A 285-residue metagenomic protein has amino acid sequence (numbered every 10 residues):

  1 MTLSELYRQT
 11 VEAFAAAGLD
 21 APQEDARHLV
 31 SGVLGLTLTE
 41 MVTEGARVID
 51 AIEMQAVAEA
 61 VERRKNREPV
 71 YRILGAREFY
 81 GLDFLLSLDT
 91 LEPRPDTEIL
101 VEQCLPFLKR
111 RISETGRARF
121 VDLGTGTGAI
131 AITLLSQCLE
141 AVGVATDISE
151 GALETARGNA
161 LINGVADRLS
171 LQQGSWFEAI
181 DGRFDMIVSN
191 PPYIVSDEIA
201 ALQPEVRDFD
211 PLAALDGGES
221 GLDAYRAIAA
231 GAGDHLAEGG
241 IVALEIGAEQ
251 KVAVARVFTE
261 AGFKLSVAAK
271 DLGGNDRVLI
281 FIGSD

Functional and structural regions predicted by a protein language model:
M1-D25: Non-catalytic nucleic-acid substrate-recognition regions in nucleic-acid-modifying enzymes
F14, L108, A160, A232 (+1 more regions): Conserved hydrophobic residues forming the short capping helix/wall of the S-adenosyl-L-methionine
Q23, V30-F107: Conserved AdoMet
L29, R67, T97, I130 (+6 more regions): Residue-level signal for inorganic ion chemistry
E98-A201: Conserved SAM/SAH cofactor-binding pocket of Class I
V165, D210, L236-E238: Helix-to-beta-strand junctions that scaffold the AdoMet/dcAdoMet cofactor pocket in Class I SAM-dependent enzymes
Y193-A224: Mobile active-site "lid"/loop adjacent to the S-adenosyl-L-methionine
E219-I282: Conserved Class I SAM-dependent methyltransferase catalytic core
